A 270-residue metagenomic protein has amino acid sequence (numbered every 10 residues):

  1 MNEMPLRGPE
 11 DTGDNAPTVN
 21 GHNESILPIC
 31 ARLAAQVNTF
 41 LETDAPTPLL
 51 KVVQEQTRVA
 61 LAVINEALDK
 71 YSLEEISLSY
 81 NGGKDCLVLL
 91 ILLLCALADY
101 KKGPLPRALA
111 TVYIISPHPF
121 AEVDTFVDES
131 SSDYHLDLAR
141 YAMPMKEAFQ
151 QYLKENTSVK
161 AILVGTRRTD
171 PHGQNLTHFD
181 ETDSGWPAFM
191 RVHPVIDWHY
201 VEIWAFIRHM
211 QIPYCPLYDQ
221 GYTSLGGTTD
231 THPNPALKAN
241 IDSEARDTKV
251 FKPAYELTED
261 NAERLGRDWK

Functional and structural regions predicted by a protein language model:
N2-S79, K84-K270: Nucleotide-activated chemistry modules centered on ATP-dependent adenylation/adenylyltransferase
